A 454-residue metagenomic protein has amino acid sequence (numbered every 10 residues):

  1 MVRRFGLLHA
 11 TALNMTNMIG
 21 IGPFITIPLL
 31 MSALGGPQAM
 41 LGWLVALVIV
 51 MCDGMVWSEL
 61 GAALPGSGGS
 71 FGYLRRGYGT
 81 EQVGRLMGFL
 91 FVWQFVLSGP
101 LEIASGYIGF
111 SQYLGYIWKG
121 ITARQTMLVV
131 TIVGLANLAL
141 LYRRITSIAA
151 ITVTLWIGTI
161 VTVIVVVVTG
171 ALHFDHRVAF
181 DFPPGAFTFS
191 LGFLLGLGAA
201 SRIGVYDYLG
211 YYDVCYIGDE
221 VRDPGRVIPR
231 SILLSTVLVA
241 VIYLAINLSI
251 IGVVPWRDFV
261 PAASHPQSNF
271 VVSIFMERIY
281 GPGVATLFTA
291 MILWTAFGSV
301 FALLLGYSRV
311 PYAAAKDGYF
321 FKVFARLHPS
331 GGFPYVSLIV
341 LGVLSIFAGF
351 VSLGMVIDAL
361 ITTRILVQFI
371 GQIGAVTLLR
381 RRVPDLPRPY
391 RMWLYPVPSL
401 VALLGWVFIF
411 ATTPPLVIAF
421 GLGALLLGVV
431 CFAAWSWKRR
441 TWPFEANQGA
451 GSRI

Functional and structural regions predicted by a protein language model:
M1, M40, I121-Q125, V153-T289: Helix-loop-helix junctions that connect adjacent transmembrane segments in multi-pass membrane transporters
M1-P37, M51, M55, L86 (+5 more regions): Membrane-interface "cap" regions at the ends of multi-pass membrane proteins
R4-N14, M40, T80-L97, V129-V133 (+4 more regions): Select transmembrane alpha-helical segments in multipass membrane proteins
L29, G42, M51-G134, A139-Y142 (+2 more regions): Hydrophobic transmembrane alpha-helices that form the core helical bundles of multi-pass secondary transporters
L29-G35, A39, S105-T126, I145-W156 (+4 more regions): Transmembrane helix-loop boundary segments of multi-pass membrane transporters
G72-T80, G115-G120, S231-L233, V237-F301 (+1 more regions): TM-loop-TM module centered on a large, flexible mid-protein loop between adjacent transmembrane helices in multi-pass
S111, Q125-A179, L191, L209 (+4 more regions): Membrane-interface loop-to-helix entry segments
V323-G332, F369-I418, T441-E445: C-terminal membrane-solvent junction of multi-pass transporters and transport-like membrane proteins
